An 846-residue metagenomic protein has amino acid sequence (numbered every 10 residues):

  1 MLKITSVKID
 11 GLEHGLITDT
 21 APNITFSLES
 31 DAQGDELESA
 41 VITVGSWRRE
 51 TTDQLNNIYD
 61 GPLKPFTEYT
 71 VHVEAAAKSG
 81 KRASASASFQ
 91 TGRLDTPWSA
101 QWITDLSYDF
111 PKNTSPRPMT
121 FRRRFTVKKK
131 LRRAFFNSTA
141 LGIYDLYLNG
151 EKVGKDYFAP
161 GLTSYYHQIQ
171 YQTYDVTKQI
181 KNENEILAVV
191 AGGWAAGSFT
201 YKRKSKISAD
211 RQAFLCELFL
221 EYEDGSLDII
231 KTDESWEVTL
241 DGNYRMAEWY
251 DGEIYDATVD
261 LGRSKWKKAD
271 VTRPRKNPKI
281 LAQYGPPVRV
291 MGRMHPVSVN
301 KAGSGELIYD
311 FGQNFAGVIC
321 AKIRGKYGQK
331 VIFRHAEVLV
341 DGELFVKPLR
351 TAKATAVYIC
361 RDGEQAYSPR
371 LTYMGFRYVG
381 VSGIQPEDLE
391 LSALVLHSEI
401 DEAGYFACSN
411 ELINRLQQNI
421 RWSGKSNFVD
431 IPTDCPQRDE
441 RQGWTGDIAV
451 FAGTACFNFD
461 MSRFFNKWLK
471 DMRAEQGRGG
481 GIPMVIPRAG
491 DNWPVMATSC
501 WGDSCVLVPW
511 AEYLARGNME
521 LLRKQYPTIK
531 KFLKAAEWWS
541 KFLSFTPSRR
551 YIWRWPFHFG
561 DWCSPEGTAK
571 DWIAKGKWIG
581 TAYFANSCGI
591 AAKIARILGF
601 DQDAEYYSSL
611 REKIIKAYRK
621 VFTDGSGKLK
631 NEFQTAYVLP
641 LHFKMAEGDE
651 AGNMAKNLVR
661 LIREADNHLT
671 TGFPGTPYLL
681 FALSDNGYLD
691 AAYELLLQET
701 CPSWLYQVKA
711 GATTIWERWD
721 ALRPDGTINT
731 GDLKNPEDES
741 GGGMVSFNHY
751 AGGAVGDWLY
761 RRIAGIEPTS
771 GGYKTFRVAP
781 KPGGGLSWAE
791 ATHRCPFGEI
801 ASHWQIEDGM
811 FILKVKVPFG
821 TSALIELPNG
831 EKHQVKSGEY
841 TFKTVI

Functional and structural regions predicted by a protein language model:
M1-R438, G446-D447, R463-N466, P483-G490 (+2 more regions): Extracellular/oxidizing-compartment recognition motifs
A85-T91, N137, L187-A188, K467-K470 (+7 more regions): Beta-strand segments within the central parallel beta-sheet cores of soluble alpha/beta enzyme folds
S115-P116, F311, Q442, S499-C500 (+4 more regions): Short helix-capping and inter-helix turn/linker motifs at the boundaries of alpha-helical repeat units
A134-S138, L148, V318-E337, L371 (+7 more regions): Alpha-helical support elements that line or immediately flank enzyme active sites and cofactor-binding pockets
I186, E253-D256, D439-E440, N458 (+6 more regions): C-terminal capping/lid segments that line or modulate ligand- or cofactor-binding pockets
D210-E217, I230-D260, P274, K279-V290 (+1 more regions): Non-catalytic C-terminal accessory modules of carbohydrate-active enzymes
D233-S235, T239, D388-N419, K425 (+9 more regions): Active-site acid/base region of carbohydrate-active enzymes
P509, A585-C588, A592-A595: Non-transmembrane amphipathic alpha-helical segments
